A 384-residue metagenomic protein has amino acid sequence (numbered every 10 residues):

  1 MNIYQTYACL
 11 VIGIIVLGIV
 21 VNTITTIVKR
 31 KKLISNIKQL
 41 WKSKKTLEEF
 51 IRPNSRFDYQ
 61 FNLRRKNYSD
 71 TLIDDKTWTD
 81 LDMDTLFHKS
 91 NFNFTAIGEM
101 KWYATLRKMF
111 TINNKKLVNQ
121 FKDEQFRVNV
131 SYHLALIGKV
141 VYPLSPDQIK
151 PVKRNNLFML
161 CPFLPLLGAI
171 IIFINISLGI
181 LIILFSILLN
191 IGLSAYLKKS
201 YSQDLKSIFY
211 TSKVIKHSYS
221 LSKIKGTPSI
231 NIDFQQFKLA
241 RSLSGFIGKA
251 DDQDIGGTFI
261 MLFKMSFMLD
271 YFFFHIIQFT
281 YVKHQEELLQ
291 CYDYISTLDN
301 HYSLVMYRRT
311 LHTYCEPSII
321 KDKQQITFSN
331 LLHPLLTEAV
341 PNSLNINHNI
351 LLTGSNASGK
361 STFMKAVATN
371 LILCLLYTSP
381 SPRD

Functional and structural regions predicted by a protein language model:
N2-F246, I276-Y307, H312-P317, L331-H333: Conserved amphipathic alpha-helical "coupling/scaffold" segments that transmit conformational changes between domains
K323-A339: N-terminal pre-Walker A segment at the start of P-loop NTPase domains
S343-N347: Phosphate-binding P-loop
L352: Hydrophobic anchor at the beta1->P-loop junction of P-loop NTPases
S355: P-loop (Walker A) phosphate-binding loop of NTP-binding proteins
K360: Conserved lysine of the Walker
Y377-D384: Conserved small/polar residues in nucleotide/adenosyl-binding loops
